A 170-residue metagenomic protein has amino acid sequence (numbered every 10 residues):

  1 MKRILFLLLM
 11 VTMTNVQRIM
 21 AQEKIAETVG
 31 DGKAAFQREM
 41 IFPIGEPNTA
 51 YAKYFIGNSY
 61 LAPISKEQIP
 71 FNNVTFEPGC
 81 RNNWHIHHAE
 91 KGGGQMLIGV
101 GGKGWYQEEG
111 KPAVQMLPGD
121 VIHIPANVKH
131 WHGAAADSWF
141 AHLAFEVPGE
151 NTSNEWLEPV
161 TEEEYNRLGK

Functional and structural regions predicted by a protein language model:
M1-E27: Bacterial Sec-dependent N-terminal signal peptides
M20-N72, N83, S153-K170: A short, N-terminal "cap"/entry segment at the start of jelly-roll beta-barrel domains of the cupin/DSBH fold
L61-P63, F71-T75, M96, A113 (+2 more regions): Conserved hydrophobic/aromatic beta-strand scaffold that supports enzyme active sites
S65-P70, C80-M96: A short beta-loop-beta micro-motif enriched in histidine and acidic residues
E67-I69, K91, K111, D137-S138 (+1 more regions): Short strand-connecting beta-turns/loops that link adjacent beta-strands
F76-G79, M116-D137: Conserved metal-binding segment of the jelly-roll/cupin
R81, K91-P118, V128: A short beta-strand-loop-beta hairpin characteristic of the jelly-roll/cupin
A126-N154: Ligand-binding loop in jelly-roll beta-barrel domains
